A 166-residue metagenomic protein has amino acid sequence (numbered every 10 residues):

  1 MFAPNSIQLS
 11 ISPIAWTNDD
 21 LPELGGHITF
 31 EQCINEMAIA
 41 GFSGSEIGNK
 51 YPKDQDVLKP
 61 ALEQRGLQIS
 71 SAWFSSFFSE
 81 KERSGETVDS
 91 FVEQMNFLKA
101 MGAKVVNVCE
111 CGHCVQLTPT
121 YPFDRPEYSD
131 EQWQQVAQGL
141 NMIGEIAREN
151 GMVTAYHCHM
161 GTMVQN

Functional and structural regions predicted by a protein language model:
F2-P22, S70-F77, C114-F123: N-terminal small/glycine-rich loop or linker at the start of catalytic domains across soluble metabolic enzymes
F2-S6, I34-I39, P52-A72, D89-K104 (+1 more regions): Acidic (Asp/Glu)-rich catalytic clusters
I7-P13, S45-I47, I69-F74, V106-V108 (+1 more regions): Hydrophobic faces of well-ordered beta-strands that scaffold small-molecule active sites in alpha/beta enzyme cores
I11, M37, S45, L62 (+3 more regions): Conserved, mostly hydrophobic/aromatic
S12-T29, G48, S76-V88, R125-W133: Active-site mouth loops of central-metabolism enzymes
L24-G26, K59-L62, T120-F123: Short, glycine/charged-enriched secondary-structure capping and boundary segments
G44-V57, F77-D89, M160-N166: Acidic-and-aromatic substrate-binding clefts and catalytic sites of carbohydrate-active enzymes
S84-N166: Active-site acidic/histidine proton-transfer and metal-coordination neighborhood in alpha/beta enzyme cores
